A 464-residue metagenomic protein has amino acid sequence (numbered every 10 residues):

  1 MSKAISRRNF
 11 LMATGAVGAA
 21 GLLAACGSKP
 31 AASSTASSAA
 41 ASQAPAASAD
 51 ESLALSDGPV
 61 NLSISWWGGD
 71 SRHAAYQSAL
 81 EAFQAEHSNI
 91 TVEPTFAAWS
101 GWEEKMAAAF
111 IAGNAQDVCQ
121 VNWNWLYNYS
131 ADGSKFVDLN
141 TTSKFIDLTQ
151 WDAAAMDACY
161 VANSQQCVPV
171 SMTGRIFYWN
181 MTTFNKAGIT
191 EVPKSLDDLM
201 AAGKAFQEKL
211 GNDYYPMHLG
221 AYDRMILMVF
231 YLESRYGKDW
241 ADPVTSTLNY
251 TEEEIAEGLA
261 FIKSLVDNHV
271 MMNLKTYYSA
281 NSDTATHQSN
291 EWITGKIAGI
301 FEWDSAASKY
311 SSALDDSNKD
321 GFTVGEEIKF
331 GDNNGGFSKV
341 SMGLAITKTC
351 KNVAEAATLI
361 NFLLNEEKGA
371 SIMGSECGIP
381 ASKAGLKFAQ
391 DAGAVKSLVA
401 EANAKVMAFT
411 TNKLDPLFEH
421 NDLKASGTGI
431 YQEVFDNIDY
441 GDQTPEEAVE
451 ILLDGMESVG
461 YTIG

Functional and structural regions predicted by a protein language model:
A41-A54, N122-I176, G321-E327, V395-S397: Hinge/lid segment of periplasmic solute-binding proteins
A74, A82, K135-F136, T141 (+4 more regions): Mature extracytoplasmic/periplasmic domains
E81, A85-E86, T91-E93, N163 (+3 more regions): Extracytoplasmic/periplasmic substrate-recognition and gating elements
A82-W151, Y160, T182-K194, N290-G299 (+3 more regions): Extracytoplasmic "Venus flytrap"/periplasmic binding protein-like
A109, Q116-D117, I146-T183, Y215-P216 (+2 more regions): A structural signal for short loop-to-beta-strand junctions that line the ligand-binding cleft of periplasmic/secreted
A162, Q166-V170, R175, M200-I255 (+1 more regions): Extracytoplasmic/periplasmic solute-binding protein
N185, E208, S264-D267, F409-G464: Conserved C-terminal helix/tail region of periplasmic/extracytoplasmic solute-binding proteins
G203-K204, T247-S279: Glycine-centered hinge/linker elements that transmit conformational signals in sensory and ligand-binding systems
